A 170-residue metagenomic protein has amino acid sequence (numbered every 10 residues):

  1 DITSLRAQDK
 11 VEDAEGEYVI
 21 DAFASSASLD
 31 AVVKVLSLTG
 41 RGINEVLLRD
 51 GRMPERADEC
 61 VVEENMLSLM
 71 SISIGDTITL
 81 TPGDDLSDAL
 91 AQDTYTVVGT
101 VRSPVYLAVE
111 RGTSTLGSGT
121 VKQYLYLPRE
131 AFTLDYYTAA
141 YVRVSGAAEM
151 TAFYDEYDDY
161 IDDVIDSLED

Functional and structural regions predicted by a protein language model:
D1-D170: Membrane transport/envelope proteins' first extracytoplasmic loop
